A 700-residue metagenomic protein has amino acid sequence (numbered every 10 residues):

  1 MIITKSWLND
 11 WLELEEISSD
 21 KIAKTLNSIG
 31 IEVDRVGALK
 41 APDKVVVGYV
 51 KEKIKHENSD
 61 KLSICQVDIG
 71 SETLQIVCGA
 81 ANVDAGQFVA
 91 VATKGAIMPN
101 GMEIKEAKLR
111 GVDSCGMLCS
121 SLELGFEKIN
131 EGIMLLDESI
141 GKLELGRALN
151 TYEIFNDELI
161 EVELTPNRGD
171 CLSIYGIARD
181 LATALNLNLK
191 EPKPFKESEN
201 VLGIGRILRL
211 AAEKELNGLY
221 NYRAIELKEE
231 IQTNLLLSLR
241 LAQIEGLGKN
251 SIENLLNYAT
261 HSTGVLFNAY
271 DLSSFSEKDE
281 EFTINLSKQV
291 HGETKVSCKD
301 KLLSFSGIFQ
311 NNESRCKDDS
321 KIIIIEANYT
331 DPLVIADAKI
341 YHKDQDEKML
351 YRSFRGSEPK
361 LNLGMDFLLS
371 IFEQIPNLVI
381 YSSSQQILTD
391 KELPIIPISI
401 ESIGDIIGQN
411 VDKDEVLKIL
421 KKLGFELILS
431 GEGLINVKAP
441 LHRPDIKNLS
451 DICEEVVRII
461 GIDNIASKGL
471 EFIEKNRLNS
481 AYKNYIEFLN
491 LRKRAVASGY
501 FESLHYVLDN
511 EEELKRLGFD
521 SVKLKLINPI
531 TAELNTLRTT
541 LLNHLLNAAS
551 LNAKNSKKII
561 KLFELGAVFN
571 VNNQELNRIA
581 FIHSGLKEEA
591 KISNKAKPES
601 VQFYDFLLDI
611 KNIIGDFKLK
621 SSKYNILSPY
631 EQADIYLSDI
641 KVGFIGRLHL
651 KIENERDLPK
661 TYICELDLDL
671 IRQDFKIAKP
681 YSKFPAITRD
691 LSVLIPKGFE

Functional and structural regions predicted by a protein language model:
M1-D451, E455-I462, G469-L478, Y482 (+1 more regions): RNA/tRNA-interacting regions in translation and RNA-turnover enzymes
I2, S28, K422-G424, K595-N612 (+1 more regions): A carboxyl-terminal module marker
K40-K44, S198, T260-H261, L434-K438 (+3 more regions): Beta-rich nucleic-acid/ligand-interaction surfaces
K44-V46, K51-L62, K558-A596: Polyanion/phosphate-binding surface patch
G70, C78, Q87, I104-A107 (+6 more regions): Class II aminoacyl-tRNA synthetase-like tRNA-binding/catalytic domains
G86, C453, A495, L545 (+5 more regions): Hydrophobic, well-ordered secondary-structure elements that form the walls of internal hydrophobic environments
E163, I244-G248, L350-S357, I530-L534 (+2 more regions): Short histidine-centered catalytic/ligand-binding loop motif
I452, V456, G461, R492 (+8 more regions): A translation/RNA-centric and nucleic-acid-associated enzymatic feature enriched in Class II aminoacyl-tRNA synthetases
